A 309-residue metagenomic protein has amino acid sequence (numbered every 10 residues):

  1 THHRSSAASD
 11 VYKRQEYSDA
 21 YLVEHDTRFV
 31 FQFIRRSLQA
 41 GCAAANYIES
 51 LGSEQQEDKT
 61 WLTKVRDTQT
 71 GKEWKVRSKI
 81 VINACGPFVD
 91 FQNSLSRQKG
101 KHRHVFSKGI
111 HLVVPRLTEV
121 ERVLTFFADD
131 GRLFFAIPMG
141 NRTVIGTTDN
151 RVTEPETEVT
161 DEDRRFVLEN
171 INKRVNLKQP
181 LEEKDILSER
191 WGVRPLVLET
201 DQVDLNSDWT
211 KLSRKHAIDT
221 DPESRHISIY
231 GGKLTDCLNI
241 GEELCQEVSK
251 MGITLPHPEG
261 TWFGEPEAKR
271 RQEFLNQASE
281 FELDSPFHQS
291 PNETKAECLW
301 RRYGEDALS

Functional and structural regions predicted by a protein language model:
T1-A8, Y12: Single conserved hydrophobic/aromatic residue that forms the stacking wall/gate of nucleotide- or nucleobase-binding
K13-Y21, I229: Short, hydrophobic/proline-enriched secondary-structure or compact coil segments at domain edges
Y17-S18, T63-D67: Short beta-strand segments that buttress and anchor functional surface loops
D26-Q32, R36, K99-E119, V123-V144 (+1 more regions): C-terminal catalytic lobe of FAD-dependent flavoproteins
A43-A45, L187: General small-molecule cofactor/ligand-binding pocket signal
N46-W61: A conserved short coil-to-beta-strand element within the FAD-binding core of flavoproteins
G71-I80: Core beta-strand elements of the Rossmann-like FAD/NAD(P) dinucleotide-binding domain in flavoenzyme oxidoreductases
N83-Q98: Flavin (primarily FAD) binding-site architecture
